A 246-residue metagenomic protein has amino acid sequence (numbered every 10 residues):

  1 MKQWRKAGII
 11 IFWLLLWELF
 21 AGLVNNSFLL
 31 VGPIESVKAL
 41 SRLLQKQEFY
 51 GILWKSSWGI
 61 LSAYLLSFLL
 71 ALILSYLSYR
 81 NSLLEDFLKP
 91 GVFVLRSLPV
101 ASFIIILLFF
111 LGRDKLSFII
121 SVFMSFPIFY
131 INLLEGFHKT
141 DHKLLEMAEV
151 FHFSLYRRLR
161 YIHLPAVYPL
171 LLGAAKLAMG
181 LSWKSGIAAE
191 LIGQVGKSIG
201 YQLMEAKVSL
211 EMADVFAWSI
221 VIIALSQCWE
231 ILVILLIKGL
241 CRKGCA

Functional and structural regions predicted by a protein language model:
M1-S56, L232-A246: N-terminal, non-cleaved signal-anchor transmembrane helix
K2, I73-L108, S121, N132-E135 (+1 more regions): Cytoplasmic-entry segments and transmembrane alpha-helices of multi-pass inner-membrane transporters
Q47-L77: Transmembrane alpha-helix signature in integral membrane proteins
K55-G59, F109-F129, L172, D214-W218: Loop-to-helix entry region at the N-terminal start of transmembrane alpha-helices in multi-pass membrane transporters
S82, G173, A217-A246: C-terminal transmembrane helix and the adjacent membrane-cytosol boundary/short C-terminal tail of inner/organellar
F109, F137, S185-I222, C245-A246: Glycine-rich helix-loop "coupling/hinge" segments at transmembrane-helix boundaries in multipass transporters
I119, F123, Y156-A188: Transmembrane alpha-helices
G136-L171, L203: Short cytoplasmic-facing helical segments at TM-TM junctions of multi-pass membrane proteins
